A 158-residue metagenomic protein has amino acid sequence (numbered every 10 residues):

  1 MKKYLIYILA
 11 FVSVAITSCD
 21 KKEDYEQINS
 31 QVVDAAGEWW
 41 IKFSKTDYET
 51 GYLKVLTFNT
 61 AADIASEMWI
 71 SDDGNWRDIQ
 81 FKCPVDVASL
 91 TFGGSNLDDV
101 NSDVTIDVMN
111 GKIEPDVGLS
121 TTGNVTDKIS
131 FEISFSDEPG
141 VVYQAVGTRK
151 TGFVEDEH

Functional and structural regions predicted by a protein language model:
L5-S13: Sec-dependent N-terminal signal peptides
A15-S18: C-terminal motif of bacterial Sec signal peptides marking the signal peptidase cleavage site
D20-E23: Bacterial signal peptide processing site
E26-H158: First exposed extracellular module after export/assembly in secreted or surface-exposed proteins
